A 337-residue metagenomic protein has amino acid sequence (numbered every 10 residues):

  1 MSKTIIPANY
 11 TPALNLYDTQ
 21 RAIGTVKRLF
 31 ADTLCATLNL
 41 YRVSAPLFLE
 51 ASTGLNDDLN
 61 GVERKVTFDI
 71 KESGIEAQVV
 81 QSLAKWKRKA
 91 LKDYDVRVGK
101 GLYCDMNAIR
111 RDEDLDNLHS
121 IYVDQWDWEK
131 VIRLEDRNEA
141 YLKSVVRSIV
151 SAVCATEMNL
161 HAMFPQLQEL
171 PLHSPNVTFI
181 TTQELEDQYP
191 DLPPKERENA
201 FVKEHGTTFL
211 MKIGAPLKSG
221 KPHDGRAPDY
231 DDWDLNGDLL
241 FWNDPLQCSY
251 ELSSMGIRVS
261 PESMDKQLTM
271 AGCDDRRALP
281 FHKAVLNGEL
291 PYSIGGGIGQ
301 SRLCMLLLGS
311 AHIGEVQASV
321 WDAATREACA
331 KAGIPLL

Functional and structural regions predicted by a protein language model:
S2-H119, D127-V131: Class II aminoacyl-tRNA synthetase-like tRNA-binding/catalytic domains
D18-T25, L29, R137-S144, S148 (+3 more regions): Generic recognition of stable, solvent-exposed alpha-helical segments in well-folded globular domains
F30, L34-Y41, I149-L160, A311: A generic secondary-structure signal for well-formed alpha-helical elements
L47-A51, P165-L172, A323-R326: A glycine-rich phosphate-binding loop feature that marks nucleotide/adenosyl-phosphate handling sites
F68-I70, K92-V98, L118-S120, E169 (+3 more regions): A general structural signal for short secondary-structure junctions and capping/turn motifs
K100-L102, V123-D127, H205-T207, S249: Extracellular structured ligand-interaction cores
C104-E196: Extended, charged alpha-beta segments that form solvent-exposed binding/catalytic grooves in nucleic-acid-handling
I109, I180-L337: A translation/RNA-centric and nucleic-acid-associated enzymatic feature enriched in Class II aminoacyl-tRNA synthetases
